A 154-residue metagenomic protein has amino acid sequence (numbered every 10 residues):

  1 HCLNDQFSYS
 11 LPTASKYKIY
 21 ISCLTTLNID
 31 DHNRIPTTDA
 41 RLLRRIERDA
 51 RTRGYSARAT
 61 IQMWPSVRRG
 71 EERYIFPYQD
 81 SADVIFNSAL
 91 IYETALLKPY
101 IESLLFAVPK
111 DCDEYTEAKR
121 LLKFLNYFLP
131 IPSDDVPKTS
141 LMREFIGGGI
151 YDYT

Functional and structural regions predicted by a protein language model:
C2-T154: Conserved NTP phosphate-binding and transfer environment spanning the P-loop NTPase/kinase superfamily
